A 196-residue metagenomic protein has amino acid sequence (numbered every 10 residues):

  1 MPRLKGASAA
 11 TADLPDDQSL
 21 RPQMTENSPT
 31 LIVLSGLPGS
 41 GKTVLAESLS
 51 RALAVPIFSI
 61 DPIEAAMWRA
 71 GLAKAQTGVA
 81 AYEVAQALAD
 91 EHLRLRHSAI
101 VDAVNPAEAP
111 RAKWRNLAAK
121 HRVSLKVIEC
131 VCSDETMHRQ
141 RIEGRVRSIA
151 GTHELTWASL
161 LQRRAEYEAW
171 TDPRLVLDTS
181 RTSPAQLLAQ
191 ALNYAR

Functional and structural regions predicted by a protein language model:
N27-L31, H97: Pre-Walker A (Motif I) flank of P-loop NTPase domains
L34: Hydrophobic anchor at the beta1->P-loop junction of P-loop NTPases
P38: The conserved Walker
G41: Conserved glycine(s) of the Walker
V44-L95: Conserved substrate/cofactor phosphate-moiety recognition/catalytic segment in nucleotide-dependent phosphotransferases
A80-H121: Glycine-rich phosphate-binding loop used to anchor ATP phosphates in small-molecule kinases, encompassing both
H121-R141, L177: Conserved phosphate-donor/acceptor-positioning beta-strand/loop module used by diverse small-molecule
R147-Q190: Small-molecule kinase domains that catalyze NTP-dependent phosphoryl transfer to phosphate-bearing small molecules
